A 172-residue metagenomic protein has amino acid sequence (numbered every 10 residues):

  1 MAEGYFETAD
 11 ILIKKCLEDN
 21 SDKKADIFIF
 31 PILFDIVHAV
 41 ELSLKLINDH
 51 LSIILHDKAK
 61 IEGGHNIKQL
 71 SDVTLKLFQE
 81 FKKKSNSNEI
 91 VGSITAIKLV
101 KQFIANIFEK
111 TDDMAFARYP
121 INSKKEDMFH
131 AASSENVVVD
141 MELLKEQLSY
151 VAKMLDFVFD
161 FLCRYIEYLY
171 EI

Functional and structural regions predicted by a protein language model:
M1-I172: Domain-scale activation on soluble regions of proteins
